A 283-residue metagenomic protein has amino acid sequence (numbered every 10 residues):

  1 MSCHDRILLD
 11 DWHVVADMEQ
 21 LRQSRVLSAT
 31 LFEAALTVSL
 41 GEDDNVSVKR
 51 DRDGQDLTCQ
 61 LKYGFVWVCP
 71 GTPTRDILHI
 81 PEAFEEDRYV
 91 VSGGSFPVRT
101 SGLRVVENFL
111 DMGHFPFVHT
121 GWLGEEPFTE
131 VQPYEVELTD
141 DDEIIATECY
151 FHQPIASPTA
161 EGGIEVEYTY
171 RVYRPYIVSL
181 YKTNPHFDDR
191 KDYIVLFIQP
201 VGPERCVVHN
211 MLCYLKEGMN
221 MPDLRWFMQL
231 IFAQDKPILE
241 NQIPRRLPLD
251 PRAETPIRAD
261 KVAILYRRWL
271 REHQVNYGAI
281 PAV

Functional and structural regions predicted by a protein language model:
M1-R50, Q55-P73: N-terminal pre-ligand scaffold of iron-sulfur
L31, E42, T74-V283: C-terminal catalytic domain of Rieske-type non-heme iron oxygenases
